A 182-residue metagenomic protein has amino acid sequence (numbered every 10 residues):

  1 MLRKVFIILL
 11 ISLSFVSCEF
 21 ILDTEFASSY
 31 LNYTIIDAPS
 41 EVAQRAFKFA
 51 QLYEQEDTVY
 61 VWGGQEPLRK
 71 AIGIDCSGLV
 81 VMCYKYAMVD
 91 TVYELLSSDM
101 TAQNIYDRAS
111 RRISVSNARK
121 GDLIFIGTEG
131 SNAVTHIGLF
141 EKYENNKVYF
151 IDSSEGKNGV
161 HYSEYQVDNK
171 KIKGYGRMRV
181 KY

Functional and structural regions predicted by a protein language model:
K4-L13: Sec-dependent N-terminal signal peptides
E19-E94: N-terminal capping segments
T24-E25, I35-F47, V89-Y162: ...with weaker cross-activation on analogous glycine-rich loops/strands in unrelated enzymes
Q65, E155, V180: Residues that form or immediately flank small-molecule/cofactor binding pockets and catalytic motifs
S163-V167: Generic detection of short hydrophobic beta-strand segments and adjacent strand-loop junctions
K170-Y182: Low-complexity, Gly/Ser/Thr/Pro-rich intrinsically disordered linker/tail segments
